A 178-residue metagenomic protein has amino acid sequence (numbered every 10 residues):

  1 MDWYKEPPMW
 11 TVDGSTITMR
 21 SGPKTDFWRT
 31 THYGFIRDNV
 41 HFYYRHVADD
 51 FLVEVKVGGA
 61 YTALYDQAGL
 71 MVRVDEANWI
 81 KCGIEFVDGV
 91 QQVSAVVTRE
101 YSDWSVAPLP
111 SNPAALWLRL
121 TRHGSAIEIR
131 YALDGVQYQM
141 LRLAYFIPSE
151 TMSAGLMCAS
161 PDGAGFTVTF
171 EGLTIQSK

Functional and structural regions predicted by a protein language model:
M1-K178: Extracellular glycan-recognition regions
